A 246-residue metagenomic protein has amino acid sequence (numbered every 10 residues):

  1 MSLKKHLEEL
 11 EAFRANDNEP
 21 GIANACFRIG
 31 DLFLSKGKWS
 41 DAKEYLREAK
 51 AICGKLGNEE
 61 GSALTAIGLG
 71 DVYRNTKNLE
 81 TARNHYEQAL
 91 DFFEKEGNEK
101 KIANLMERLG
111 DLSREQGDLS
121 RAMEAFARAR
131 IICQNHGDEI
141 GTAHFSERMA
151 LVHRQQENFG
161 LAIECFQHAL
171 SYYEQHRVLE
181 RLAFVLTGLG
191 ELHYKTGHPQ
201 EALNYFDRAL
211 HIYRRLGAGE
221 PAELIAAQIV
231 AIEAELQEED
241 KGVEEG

Functional and structural regions predicted by a protein language model:
M1-L32: N-terminal segments that cap or nucleate solenoid repeat domains
S2, N18, A82, N98 (+4 more regions): Residue-level recognition of alpha-helical structural elements
R14-N18, I52-N58, F92-N98, I132-D138 (+2 more regions): Short coil/turn linkers that connect adjacent helices within long alpha-helical scaffolds, especially alpha-solenoid
I22-F33, W39, Y45, I52 (+13 more regions): TPR/Sel1-like alpha-solenoid repeat signature
R215-G246: Terminal, low-structured helical/coil segments at or just beyond the last alpha-helical repeat
